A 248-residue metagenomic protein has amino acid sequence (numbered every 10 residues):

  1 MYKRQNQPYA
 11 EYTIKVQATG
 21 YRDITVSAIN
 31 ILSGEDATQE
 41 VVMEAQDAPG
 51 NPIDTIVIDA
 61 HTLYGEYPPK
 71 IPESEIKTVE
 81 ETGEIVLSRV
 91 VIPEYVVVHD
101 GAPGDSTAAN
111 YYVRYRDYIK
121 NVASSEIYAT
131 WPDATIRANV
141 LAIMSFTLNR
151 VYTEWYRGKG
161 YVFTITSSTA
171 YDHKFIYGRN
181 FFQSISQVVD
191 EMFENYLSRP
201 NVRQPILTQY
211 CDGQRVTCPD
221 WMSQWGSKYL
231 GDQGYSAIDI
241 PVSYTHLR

Functional and structural regions predicted by a protein language model:
K3-R248: Conserved, single-site charged/polar hotspot
